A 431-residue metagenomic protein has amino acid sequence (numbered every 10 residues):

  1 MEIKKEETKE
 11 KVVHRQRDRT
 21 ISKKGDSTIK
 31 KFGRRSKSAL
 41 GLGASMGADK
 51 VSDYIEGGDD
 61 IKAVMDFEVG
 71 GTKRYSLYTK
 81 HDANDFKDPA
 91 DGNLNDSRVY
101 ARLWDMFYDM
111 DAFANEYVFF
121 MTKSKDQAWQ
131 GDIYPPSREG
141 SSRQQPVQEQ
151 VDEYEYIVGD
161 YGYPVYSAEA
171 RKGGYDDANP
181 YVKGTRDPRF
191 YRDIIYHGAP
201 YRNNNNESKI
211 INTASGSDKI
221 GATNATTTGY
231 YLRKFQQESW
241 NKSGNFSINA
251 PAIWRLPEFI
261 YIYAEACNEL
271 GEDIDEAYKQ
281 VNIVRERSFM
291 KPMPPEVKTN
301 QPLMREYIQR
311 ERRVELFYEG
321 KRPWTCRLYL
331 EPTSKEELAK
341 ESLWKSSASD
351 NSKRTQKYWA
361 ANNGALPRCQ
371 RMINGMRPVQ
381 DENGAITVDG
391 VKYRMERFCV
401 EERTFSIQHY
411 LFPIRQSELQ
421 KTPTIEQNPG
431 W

Functional and structural regions predicted by a protein language model:
M1-P136, V165-W431: Acidic/polar-rich alpha-helix caps and helix-coil junctions
Q130-Y154: C-terminal/domain-terminus segments
E149-V158, G162-Y163, S167-A168: Conserved alpha/beta catalytic core and glycan-binding cleft of carbohydrate-active enzymes
